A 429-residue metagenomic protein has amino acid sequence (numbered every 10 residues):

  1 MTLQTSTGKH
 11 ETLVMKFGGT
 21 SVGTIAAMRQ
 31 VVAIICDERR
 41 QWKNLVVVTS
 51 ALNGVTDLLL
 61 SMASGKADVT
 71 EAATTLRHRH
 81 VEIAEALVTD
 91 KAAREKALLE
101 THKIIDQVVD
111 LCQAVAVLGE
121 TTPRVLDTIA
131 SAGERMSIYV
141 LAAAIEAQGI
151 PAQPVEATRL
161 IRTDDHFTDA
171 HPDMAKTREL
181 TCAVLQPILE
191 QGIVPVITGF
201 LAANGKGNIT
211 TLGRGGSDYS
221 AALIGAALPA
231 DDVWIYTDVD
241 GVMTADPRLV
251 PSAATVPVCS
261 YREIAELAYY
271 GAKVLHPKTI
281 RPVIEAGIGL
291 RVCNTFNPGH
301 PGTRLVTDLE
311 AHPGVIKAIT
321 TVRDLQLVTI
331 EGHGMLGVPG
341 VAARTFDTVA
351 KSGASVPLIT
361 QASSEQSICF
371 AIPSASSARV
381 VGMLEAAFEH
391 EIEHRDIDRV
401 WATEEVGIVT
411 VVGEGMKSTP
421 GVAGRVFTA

Functional and structural regions predicted by a protein language model:
M1-I280, A371, W401: Nucleotide/pyrophosphate-binding catalytic subdomain
G19-T20, L52-N53, L201-A202, S217 (+10 more regions): Short, glycine-/Ser/Thr-/acidic-enriched flexible segments
E38, R94-K103, R135-L141, K176-E179 (+5 more regions): Short, mixed-charge, low-aromatic patches
W42-V47, A92-K96, A152, L275-K278 (+4 more regions): Flexible, glycine/charged-enriched surface loops at secondary-structure junctions
H80, V108, P154, I264 (+6 more regions): Generic structural hydrophobic/aromatic packing signal, biased to beta-strands
Q148, A286, S352: Conserved dinucleotide-binding and phosphotransfer motif residues
P301-A429: A conserved regulatory-domain signal marking ACT and ACT-like small-molecule sensing domains and adjacent regulatory
